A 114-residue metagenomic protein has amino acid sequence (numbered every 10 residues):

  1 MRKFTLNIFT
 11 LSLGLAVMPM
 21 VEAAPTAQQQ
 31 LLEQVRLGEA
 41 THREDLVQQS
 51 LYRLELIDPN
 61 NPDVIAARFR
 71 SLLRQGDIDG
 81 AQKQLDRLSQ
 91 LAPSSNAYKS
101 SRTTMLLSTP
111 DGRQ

Functional and structural regions predicted by a protein language model:
R2-V21: Gram-negative bacterial Sec-dependent N-terminal signal peptides
Q29-R53, I57: Alpha-helical segment of the N-proximal tetratricopeptide repeat
L32-E33, D63-A67, A97-T104: Alpha-solenoid helical repeat scaffolds
A40-T41, R74, S108-D111: Register position in tetratricopeptide repeats
E55, D86-S89: A conserved position within tetratricopeptide repeats
